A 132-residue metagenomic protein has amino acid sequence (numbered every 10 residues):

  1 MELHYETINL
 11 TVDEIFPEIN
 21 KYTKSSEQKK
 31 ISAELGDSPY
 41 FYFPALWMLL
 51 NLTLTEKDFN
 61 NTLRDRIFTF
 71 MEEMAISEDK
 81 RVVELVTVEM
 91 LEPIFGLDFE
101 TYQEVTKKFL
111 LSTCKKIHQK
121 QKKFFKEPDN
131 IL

Functional and structural regions predicted by a protein language model:
M1-Y40, L132: Long, low-complexity, highly charged intrinsically disordered regions
E2, Y40-F43, N61, D65: Alpha-helix initiation and capping sites
E2-Y5, Y102-L132: Eukaryotic acidic, Ser/Thr-rich intrinsically disordered low-complexity regions
K29-L35, M74-I76, K120-F124: Helix-loop junctions that connect tandem helical modules in alpha-solenoid scaffolds
S38-N51: HEAT-repeat alpha-solenoid elements in large eukaryotic scaffold proteins
K57-L111: Amphipathic protein-protein interaction modules
